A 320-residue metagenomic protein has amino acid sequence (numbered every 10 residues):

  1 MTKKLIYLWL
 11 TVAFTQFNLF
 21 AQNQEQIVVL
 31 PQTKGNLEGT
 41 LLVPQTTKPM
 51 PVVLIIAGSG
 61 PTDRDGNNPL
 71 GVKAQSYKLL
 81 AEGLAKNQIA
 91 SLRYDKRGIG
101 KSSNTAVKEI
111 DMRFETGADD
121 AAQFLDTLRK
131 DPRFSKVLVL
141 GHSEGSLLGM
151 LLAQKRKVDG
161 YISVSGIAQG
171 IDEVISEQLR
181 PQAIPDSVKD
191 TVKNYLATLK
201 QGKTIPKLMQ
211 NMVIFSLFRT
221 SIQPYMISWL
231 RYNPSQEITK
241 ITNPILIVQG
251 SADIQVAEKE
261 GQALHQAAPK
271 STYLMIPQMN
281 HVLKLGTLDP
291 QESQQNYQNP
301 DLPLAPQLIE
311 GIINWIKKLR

Functional and structural regions predicted by a protein language model:
Q22-K48: N-terminal cap/lid segment of alpha/beta-hydrolase-fold proteins
T47-P49, V53-L84: Short, surface-exposed "cap/lid" segments of acyl-processing enzymes
Q75-S103: Conserved alpha/beta-hydrolase
E109-K130: Alpha/beta-hydrolase active-site loop
I162-S235: Accessory cap/linker subdomain of secreted extracellular hydrolases
I241, I247-Q249: Short beta-strand/loop motif that positions the catalytic acidic residue of the alpha/beta-hydrolase fold
N243, V256-A267: Short alpha-helix in the alpha/beta-hydrolase fold that links the catalytic acid
V282, L288-R320: Catalytic active-site module of serine/aspartate enzymes centered on a nucleophile-bearing elbow/loop
